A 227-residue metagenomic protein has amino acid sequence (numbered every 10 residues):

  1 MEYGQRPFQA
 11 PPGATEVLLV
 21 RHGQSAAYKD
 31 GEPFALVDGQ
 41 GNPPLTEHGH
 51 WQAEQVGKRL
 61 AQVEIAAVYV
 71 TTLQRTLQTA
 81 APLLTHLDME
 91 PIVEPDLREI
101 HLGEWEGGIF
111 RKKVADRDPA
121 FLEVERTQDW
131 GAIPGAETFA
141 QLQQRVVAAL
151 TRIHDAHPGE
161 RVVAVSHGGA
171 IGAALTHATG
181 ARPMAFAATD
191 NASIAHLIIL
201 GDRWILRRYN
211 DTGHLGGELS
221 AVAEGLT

Functional and structural regions predicted by a protein language model:
M1-E16, G23-M89, V93: Active-site-proximal alpha-helix that buttresses catalytic centers in soluble enzyme cores
M1-E16, I100-K112, D155, E160 (+1 more regions): Acidic, low-complexity terminal tails and accessory targeting/binding regions of phosphate-metabolizing enzymes
V17-L19, A164: Residue-level marker for buried hydrophobic side chains located in beta-strands that build the well-ordered beta-sheet
H22, H167: Active-site glycine-centered loops adjacent to acidic/histidine catalytic or metal-binding residues that shape
S25, A170-I171: Short active-site segment of divalent metal-dependent hydrolases/proteases that encodes the spacing between
P43-P44, T85-R145, I205-D211, E218-T227: Phosphate-handling substructures
V70-T71, Q144, V165-S166: Short beta-strand scaffold positions
P82, A173-H177: Active-site signature of alpha/beta-hydrolase-fold catalytic machinery across serine- and Asp/Cys-nucleophile hydrolases
